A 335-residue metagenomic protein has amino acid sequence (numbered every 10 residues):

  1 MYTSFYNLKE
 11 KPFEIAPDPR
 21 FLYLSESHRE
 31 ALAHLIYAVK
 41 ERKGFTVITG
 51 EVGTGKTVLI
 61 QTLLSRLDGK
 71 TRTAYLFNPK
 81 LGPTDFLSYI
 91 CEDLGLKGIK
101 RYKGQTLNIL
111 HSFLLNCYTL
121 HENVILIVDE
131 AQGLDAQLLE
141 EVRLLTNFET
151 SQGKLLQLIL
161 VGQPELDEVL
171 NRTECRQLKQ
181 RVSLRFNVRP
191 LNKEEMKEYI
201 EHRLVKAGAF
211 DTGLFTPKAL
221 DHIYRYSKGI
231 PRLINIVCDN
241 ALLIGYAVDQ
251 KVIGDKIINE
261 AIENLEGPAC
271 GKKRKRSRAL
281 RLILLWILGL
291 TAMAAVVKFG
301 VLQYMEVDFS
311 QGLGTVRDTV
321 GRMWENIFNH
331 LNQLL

Functional and structural regions predicted by a protein language model:
M1-E41, V296-Y304, S310, G314-L334: A short, basic N-terminal segment
E10-K11, K70-R72, T84-K100: Conserved NTP-binding/hydrolysis module of P-loop NTPases
E41-T62: Walker A/P-loop nucleotide-binding motif
V47-G53, G104-L110, G133-L138, T146-C175: Sensor-1/coupling segment of RecA-like P-loop NTPase cores
E51, A74-G82: A short hydrophobic beta-strand->loop->alpha-helix junction that borders the nucleotide-binding pocket of P-loop NTPases
G82, G98-E141, T150-K154, N192-M196 (+2 more regions): Mid-core helix/loop region of P-loop NTP-binding domains shared across ATPases and GTPases
N116-T119, I125, F148-S151, I159 (+3 more regions): Helix-loop-helix "sensor" segment of P-loop NTPases
T216-L335: C-terminal alpha-helical "lid" subdomain
